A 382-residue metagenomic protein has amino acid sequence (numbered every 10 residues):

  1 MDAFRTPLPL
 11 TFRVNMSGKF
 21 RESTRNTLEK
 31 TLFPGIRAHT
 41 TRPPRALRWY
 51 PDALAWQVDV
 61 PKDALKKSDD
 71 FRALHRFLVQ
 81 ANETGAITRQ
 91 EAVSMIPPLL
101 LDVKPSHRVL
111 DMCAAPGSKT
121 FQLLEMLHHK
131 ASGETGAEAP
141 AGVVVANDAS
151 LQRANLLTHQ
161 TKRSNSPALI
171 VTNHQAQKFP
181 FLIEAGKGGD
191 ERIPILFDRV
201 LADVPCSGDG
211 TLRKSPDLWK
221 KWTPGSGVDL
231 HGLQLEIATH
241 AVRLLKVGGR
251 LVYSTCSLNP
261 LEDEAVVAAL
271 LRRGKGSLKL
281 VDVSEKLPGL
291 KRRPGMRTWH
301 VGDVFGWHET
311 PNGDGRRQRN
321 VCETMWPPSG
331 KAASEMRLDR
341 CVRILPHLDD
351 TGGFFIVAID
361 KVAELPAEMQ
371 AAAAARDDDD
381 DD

Functional and structural regions predicted by a protein language model:
M1-D382: S-adenosylmethionine
